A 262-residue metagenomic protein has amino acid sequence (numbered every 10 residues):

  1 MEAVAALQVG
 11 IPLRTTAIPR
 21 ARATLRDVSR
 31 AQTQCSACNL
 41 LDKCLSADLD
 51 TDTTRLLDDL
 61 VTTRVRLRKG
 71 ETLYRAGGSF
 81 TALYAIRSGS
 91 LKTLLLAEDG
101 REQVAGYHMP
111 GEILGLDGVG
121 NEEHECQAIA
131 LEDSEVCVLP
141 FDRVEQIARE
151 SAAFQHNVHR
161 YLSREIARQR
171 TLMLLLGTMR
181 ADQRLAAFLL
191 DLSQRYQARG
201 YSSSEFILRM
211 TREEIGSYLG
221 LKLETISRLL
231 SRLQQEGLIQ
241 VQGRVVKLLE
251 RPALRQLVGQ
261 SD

Functional and structural regions predicted by a protein language model:
E2-K69, I113-L114, G118-V119: Cyclic nucleotide-binding regulatory module and flanking cytosolic helices
T62, F80-T81, F206: Short loop/turn microsegments at loop-to-beta-strand junctions
R64, Y107, V138, R209 (+1 more regions): Short aromatic/basic micro-patch
E71-D133: Cyclic nucleotide-binding regulatory domains
S88, D142-R143, E213, P252: Alpha-helix/helix-capping structural signal
G106-T171: Cyclic-nucleotide recognition modules
R149-K222: Polybasic "coupling" helices that flank or enter modular domains
Q194-D262: Phosphate-/nucleic-acid-contacting segments
